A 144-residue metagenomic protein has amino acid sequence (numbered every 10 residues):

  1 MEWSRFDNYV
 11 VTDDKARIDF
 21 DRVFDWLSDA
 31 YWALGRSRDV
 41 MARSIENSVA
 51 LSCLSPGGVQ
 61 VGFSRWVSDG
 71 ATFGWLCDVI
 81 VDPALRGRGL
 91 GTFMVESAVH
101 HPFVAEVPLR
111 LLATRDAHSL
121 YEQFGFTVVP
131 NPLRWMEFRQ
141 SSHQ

Functional and structural regions predicted by a protein language model:
M1-R36, L54: Short amphipathic alpha-helix that is part of the acyltransferase structural core
I18, A71, D116-S119: Short alpha-helical
D39-I80: A conserved beta-strand-loop-helix scaffold within acyl/acetyltransferase catalytic domains
L85-M94: Conserved acetyl-CoA pyrophosphate-binding loop and the N-cap/start of the following alpha-helix in GNAT-like
T92, F103-Q140: Conserved active-site alpha-helix within GNAT-family acetyltransferase domains
S142-Q144: Short helix-loop capping/hinge motifs at secondary-structure junctions, enriched in acidic/polar residues
